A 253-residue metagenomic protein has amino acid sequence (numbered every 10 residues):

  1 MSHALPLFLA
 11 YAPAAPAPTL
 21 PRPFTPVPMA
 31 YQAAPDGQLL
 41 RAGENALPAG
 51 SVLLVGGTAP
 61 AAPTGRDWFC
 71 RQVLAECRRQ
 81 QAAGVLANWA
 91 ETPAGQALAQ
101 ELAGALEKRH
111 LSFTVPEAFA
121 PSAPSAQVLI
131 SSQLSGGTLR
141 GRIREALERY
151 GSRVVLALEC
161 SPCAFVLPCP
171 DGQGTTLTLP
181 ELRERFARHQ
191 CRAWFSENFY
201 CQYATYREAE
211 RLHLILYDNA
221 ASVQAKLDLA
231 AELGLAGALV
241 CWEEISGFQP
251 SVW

Functional and structural regions predicted by a protein language model:
S2-T138: Chitinase-like catalytic core of GlcNAc-active glycosidases
Q72-R79, A105, E145-R149, A225-L233: A generic secondary-structure signal
L86-N88, S112-E117, R153-E159, L239-C241: A structural signal for short, well-ordered beta-strand segments and their strand-loop junctions that often border
A94, S122, C163-L167, S246-P250: Short catalytic/ligand-binding loop motif for oxyanion handling, primarily in non-cytosolic enzymes, centered on
G95-L111, F195-Y203, R207, G247-W253: Short acidic, glycine/proline-enriched helix-loop-strand junctions
S132-R153: Catalytic-core region of carbohydrate-active enzymes that cleave or remodel glycosidic bonds
G151-K226: Glycan-binding loop/region signatures in secreted carbohydrate-active enzymes
K226-W253: Acidic/aromatic/glycine-rich contiguous surface patches that form carbohydrate-binding/processing clefts and analogous
